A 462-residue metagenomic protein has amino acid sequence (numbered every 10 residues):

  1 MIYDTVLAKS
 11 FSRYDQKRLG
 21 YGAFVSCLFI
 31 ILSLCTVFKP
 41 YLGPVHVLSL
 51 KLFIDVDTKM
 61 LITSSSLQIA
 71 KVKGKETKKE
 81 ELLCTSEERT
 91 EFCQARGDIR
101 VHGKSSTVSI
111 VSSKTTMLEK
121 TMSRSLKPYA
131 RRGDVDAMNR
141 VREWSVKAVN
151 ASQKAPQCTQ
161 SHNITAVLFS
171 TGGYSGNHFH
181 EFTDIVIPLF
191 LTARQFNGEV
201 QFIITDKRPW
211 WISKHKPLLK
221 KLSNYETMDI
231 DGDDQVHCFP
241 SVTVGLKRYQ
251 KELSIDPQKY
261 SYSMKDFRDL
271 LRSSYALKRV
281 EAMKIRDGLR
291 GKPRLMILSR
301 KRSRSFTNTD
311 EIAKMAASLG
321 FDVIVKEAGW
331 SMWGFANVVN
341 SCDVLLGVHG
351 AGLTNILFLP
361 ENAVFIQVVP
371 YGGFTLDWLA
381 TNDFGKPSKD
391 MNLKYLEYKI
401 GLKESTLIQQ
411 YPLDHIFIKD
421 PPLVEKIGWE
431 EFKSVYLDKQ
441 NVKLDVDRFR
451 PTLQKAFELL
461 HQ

Functional and structural regions predicted by a protein language model:
I2-Q462: The feature primarily captures lumenal catalytic ectodomains of type II secretory-pathway glycosyltransferases
